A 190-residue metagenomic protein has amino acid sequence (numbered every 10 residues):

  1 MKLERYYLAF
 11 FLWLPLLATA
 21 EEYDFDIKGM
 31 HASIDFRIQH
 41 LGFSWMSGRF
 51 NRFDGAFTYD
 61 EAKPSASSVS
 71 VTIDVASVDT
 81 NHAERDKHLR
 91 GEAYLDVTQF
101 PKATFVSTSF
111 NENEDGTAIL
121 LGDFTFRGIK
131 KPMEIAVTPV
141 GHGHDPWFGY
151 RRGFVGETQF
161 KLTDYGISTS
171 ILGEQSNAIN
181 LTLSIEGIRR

Functional and structural regions predicted by a protein language model:
M1-Y7: Bacterial N-terminal signal peptides that target proteins for export
K2, T19-A20: Intrinsically disordered, low-complexity regulatory regions of eukaryotic regulatory proteins
P15-L17: N-terminal signal peptide c-region/cleavage motif recognized by signal peptidases
A20-R190: Low-complexity, acidic/polar, glycine-enriched regions of mature
